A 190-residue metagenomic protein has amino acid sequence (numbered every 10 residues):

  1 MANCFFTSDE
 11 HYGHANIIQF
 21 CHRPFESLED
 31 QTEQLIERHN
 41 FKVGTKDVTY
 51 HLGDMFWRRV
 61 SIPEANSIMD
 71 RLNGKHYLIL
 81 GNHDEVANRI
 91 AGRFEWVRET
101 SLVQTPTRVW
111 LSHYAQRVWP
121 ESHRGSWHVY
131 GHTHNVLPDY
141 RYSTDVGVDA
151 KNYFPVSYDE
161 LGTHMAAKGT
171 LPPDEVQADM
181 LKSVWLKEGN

Functional and structural regions predicted by a protein language model:
M1-L28, T45, Y153-N190: Acidic, histidine-bearing metal-coordination/catalytic regions of metal-dependent phosphoesterases
A2-Q104: Core catalytic region of metal-dependent phosphoesterases/phosphodiesterases, especially metallo-beta-lactamase-like
G92-L186: Conserved beta-sheet core of the metallophosphoesterase superfamily
